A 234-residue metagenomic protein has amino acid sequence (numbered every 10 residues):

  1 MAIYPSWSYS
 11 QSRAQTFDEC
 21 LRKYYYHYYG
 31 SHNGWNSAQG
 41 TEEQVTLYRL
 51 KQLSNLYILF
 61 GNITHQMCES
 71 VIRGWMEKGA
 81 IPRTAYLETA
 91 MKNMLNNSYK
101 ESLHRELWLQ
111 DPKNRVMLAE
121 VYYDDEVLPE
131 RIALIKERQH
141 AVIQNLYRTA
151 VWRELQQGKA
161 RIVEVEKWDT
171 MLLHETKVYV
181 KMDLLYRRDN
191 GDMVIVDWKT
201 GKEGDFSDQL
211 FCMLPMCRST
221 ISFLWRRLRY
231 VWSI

Functional and structural regions predicted by a protein language model:
I3-A14: Short acidic, Pro/Gly- and aromatic-enriched capping/linker segments at domain boundaries
Q11-R13, R148-Q156, R218-T220: Intrinsically disordered, low-complexity boundary segments flanking structured domains
A14-N33, Q39-M76, E88, K92 (+1 more regions): Nuclease catalytic cores
G34-Q44, K181-N190: Active-site-adjacent bridging/hinge elements
Y48-K51, Y123-E126, D197: Short coil/turn segments at secondary-structure junctions
S54-L59, A133, G204-D208: Short, conserved micro-motifs enriched in small and acidic residues
I63, M67-V163: A non-catalytic, helix-rich entry segment at domain boundaries
A160-I234: Mg2+/Mn2+-dependent nuclease catalytic core
